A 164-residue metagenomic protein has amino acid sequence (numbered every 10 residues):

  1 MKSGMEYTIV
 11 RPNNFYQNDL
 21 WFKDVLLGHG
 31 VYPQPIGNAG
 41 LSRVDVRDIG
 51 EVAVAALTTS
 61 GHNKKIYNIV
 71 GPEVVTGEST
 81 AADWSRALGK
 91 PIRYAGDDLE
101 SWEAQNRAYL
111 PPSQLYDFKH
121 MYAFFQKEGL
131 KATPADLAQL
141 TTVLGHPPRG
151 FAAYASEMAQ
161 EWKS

Functional and structural regions predicted by a protein language model:
M1-R93, D97, A104-Q105, Y109 (+2 more regions): Oxidoreductase cofactor-interface core, primarily capturing Rossmann-like NAD(P)-dependent enzymes
E100-S164: A hydrophobic C-terminal alpha-helical subdomain
